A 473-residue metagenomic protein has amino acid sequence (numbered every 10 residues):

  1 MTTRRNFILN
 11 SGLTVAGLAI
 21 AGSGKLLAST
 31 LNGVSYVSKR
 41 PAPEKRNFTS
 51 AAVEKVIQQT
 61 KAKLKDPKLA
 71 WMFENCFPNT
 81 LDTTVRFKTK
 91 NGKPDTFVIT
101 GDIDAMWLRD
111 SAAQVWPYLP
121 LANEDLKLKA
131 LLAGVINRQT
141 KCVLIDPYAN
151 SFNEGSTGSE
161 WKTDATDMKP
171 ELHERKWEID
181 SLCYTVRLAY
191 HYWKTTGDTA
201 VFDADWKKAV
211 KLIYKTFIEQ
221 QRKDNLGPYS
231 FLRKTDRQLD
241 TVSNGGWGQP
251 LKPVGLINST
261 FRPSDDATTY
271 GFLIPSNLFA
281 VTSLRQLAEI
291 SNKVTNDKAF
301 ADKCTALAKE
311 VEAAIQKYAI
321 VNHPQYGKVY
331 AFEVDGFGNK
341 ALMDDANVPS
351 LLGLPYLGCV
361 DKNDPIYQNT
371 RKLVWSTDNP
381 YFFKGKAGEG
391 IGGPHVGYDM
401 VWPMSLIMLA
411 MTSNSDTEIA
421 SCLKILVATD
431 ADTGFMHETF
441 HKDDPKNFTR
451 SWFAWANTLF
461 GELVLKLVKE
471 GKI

Functional and structural regions predicted by a protein language model:
M1-V15: N-terminal secretory signal peptides and thylakoid transit peptides that target proteins across membranes
L13, L31-R109: Low-complexity, Ser/Thr/Pro/Gly-enriched N-terminal "stalk/linker" regions
A52-K65, A113-L126, Y184-T199, L278-N296 (+3 more regions): Well-ordered alpha-helical scaffold segments within catalytic/enzyme domains
M72, L126-C142, T199-I218, L287-I290 (+3 more regions): Extended, well-ordered alpha-helical scaffold segments
D104-L132, I136-L239, A454-K469: Aromatic-rich carbohydrate-recognition surfaces in CAZymes
L108, V143-Y148, F152-G155, W161-P170 (+3 more regions): Extended ligand-binding clefts on enzyme/binding-domain cores
D164-P170, R175-E178, A341-D361, D399-I473: C-terminal capping/lid segments that line or modulate ligand- or cofactor-binding pockets
